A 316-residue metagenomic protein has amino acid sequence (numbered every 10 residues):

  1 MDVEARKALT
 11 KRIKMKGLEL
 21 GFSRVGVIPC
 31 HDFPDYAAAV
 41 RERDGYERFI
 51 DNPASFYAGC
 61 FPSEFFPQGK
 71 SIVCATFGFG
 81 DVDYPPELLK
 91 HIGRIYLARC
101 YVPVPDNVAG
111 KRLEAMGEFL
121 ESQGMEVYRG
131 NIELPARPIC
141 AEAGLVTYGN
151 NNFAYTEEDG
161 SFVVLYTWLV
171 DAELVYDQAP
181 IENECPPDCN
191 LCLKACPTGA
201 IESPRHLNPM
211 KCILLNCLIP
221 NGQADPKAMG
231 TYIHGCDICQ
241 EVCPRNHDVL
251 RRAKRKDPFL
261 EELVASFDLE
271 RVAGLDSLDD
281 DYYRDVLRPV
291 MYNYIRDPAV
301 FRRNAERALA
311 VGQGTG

Functional and structural regions predicted by a protein language model:
M1-E184: Auxiliary alpha/beta "docking" domains used to position bulky ligands
T156-P180, H206-D225, D281-Y282: Short, charged low-complexity linear segments at domain edges
L174-N183, Q223, N246-R255: Inter-helical turn/loop segments and adjacent helix faces that build the functional surface of alpha-helical bundle
A179-P187, D225-C236: Immediate flanking context of iron-sulfur cluster ligation sites
N190-L214, M229-L260: Iron-sulfur cluster-binding cysteine motifs and their immediate structural context in ferredoxin-like electron-transfer
I213, A253-L278: Gly/Gly-Pro-rich "capping" loops immediately C-terminal to redox-active cysteine motifs in periplasmic/lumenal
P220-H234, F267-Y292: Short Fe-S-cluster ligation motifs
P289-V290, Y294-G312: Long, compositionally biased charged/polar accessory segments in the mid-to-C-terminal portions of proteins
